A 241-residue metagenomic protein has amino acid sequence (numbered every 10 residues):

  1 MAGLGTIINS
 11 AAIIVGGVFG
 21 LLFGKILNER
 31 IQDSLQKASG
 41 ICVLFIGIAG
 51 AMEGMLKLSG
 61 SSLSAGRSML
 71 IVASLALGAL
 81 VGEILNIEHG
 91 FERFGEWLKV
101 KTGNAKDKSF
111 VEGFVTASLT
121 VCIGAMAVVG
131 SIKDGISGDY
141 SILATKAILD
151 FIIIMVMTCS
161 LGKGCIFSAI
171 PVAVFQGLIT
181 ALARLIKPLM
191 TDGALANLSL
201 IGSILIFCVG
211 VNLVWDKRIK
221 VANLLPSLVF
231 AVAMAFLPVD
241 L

Functional and structural regions predicted by a protein language model:
M1, E29-R30, I87-G113: Intrinsically disordered, low-complexity non-transmembrane regions of multi-pass membrane transporters
M1-I8, I31-Q32, L56-L70, I136-I142 (+2 more regions): Interfacial loop-to-helix junctions that mark the boundaries of transmembrane helices in multi-pass membrane
I8-G16, G20, G24, G40-I41 (+16 more regions): Alpha-helical transmembrane segments in multi-pass membrane proteins
I31-I41, G95-E96, I166-F175, A222-V229: Cytoplasmic-side transmembrane-helix entry/capping segments in multi-pass membrane proteins
S39-M55: A generic, lipid-embedded transmembrane alpha helix
A49-G54, G82-W97, K101, G210-I219: Transmembrane helix exit motif
K99, K108-L185: Helix-loop-helix junctions within the multi-pass membrane cores of secondary transporters/permeases
S168-A169, L195, I201-G202, K217-L241: Multi-pass alpha-helical transmembrane bundle typical of ion/small-solute transporters and intramembrane aspartyl
